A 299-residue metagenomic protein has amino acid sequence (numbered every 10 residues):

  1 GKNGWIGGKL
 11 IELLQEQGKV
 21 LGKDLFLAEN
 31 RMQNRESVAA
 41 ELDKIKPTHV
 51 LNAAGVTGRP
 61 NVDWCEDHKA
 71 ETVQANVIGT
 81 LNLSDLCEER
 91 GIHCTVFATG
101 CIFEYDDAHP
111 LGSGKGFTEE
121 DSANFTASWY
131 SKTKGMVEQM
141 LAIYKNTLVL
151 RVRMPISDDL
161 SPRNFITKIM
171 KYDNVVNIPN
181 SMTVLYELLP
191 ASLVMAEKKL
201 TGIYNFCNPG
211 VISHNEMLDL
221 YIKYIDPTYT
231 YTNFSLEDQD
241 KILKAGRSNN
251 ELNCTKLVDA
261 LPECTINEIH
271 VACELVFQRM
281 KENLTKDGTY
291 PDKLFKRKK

Functional and structural regions predicted by a protein language model:
G1-Q17: N-terminal Rossmann NAD(P)H-binding glycine-rich loop of SDR-like oxidoreductase domains
R35-A75: NAD(P)H-binding glycine-rich loop region in Rossmannoid oxidoreductase-like domains and their noncatalytic homologs
W64-T95: NAD(P)-cofactor binding segment of oxidoreductase domains
D67-Q74, I78-G79, I102-L150, S157: Catalytic helix-loop patch of NAD(P)-dependent Rossmann-fold dehydrogenases
A127, Q139-P190, V194: NAD(P)-dependent short-chain dehydrogenase/reductase
N174-P179, Y204-I212, A260: Glycine-rich Rossmann NAD(P)(H)-binding loop
A191-K244, S248, N283-K299: Mid/C-terminal beta-alpha module of Rossmann-like enzyme folds, strongest in SDR-family dehydrogenases/epimerases
A245-K299: C-terminal amphipathic/interface module of NAD(P)-dependent oxidoreductases and related NAD-binding regulators
